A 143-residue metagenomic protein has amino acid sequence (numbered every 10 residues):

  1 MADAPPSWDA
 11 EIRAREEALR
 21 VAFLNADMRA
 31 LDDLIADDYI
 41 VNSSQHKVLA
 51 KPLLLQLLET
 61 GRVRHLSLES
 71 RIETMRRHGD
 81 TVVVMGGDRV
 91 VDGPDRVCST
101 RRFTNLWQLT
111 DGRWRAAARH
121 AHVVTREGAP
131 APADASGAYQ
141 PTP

Functional and structural regions predicted by a protein language model:
A2-D33, I40-P143: A beta-strand edge to alpha-helix "cap/lid" segment located at domain peripheries
